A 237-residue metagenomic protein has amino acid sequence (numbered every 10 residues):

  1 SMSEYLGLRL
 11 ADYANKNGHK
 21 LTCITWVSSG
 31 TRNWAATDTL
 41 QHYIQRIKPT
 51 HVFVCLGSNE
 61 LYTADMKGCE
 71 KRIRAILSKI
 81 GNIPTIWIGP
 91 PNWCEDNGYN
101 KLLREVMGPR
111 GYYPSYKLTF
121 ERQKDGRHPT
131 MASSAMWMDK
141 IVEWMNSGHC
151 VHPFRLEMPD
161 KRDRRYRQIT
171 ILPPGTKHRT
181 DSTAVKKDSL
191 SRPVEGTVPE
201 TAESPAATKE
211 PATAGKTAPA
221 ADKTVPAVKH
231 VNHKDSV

Functional and structural regions predicted by a protein language model:
S1-L8, S29-G30: Catalytic nucleophile-elbow at a beta strand-turn-alpha helix junction centered on a G-D-S/GDSL motif, marking
S1-S3, I73, S236: Short, intrinsically disordered, charge-balanced linker/junction segments flanking boundaries in proteins
L6-G18: A short, Lys/Arg-enriched amphipathic alpha-helix followed by its capping loop at the start of a domain
K16-N17, A35-K186, L190-A202, A207 (+2 more regions): Alpha-helical cap/lid subdomain in secreted, periplasmic, or secretory-pathway luminal O-acyl-processing enzymes
N17-A36: A short beta-strand-loop structural module common to alpha/beta enzyme folds
H19, H51-F53, A220, A227-V237: Long, low-complexity, Ser/Thr/Pro- and Asp/Glu-rich intrinsically disordered
K209-A227: Compositionally biased, intrinsically disordered low-complexity segments enriched for polar/charged residues
